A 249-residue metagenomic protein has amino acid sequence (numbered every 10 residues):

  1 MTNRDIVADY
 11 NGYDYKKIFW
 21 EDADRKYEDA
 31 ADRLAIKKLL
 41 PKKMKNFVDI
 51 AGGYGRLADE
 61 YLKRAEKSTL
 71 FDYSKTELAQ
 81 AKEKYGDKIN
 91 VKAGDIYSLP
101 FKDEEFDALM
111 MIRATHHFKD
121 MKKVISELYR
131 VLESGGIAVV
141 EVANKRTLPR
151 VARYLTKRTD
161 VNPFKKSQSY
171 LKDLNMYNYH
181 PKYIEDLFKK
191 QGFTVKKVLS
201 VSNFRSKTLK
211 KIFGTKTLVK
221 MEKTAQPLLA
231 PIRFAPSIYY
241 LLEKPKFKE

Functional and structural regions predicted by a protein language model:
M1-K42, R56, E77, V219-K220: Conserved class I S-adenosyl-L-methionine
V48, G53-S98: Class I SAM-dependent methyltransferase SAM/SAH-binding core
M110: A conserved beta-strand element that flanks and buttresses the S-adenosyl-L-methionine
R113-A114: Short catalytic micro-motifs in class I SAM-dependent methyltransferases
K122-S134: A short glycine-rich, Lys/Arg-flanked "PGG" loop and its adjoining helix->strand segment in the class I
V139-F164: Conserved class I S-adenosyl-L-methionine
R153, D160, K182-D186, K197-E249: A C-terminal cap/extension of S-adenosyl-L-methionine-dependent methyltransferases that defines the acceptor-substrate
S167-Y183: Acceptor-substrate binding/catalytic loop of class I
